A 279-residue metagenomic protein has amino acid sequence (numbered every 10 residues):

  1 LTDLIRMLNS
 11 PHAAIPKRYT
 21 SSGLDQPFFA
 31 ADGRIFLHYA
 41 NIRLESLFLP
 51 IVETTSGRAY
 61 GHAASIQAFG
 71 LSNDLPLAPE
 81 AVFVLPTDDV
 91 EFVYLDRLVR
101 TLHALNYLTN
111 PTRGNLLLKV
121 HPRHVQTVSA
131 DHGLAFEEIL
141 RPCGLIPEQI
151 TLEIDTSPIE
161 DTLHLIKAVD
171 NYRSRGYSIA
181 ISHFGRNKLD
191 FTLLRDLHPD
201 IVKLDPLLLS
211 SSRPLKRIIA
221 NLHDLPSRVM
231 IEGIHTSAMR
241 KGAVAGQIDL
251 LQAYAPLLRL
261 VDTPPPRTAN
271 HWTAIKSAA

Functional and structural regions predicted by a protein language model:
L1-H38, R43, L71, S157-P158 (+1 more regions): EAL-family c-di-GMP phosphodiesterase catalytic domain
T20-V84: Active-site core of bacterial EAL-family cyclic-dinucleotide phosphodiesterase domains
R43-E45, G61, N115-K119, Q149-E153 (+4 more regions): Structural preference for beta-strand elements that scaffold enzyme active sites
G57, H103, L118, L152 (+4 more regions): Conserved, mostly hydrophobic/aromatic
V93-D161: Catalytic core of bacterial c-di-GMP phosphodiesterases, primarily the EAL and HD-GYP domains, capturing alpha-helical
Q126-R141, D161-A168, K188-I201, A243: Distinct, well-ordered alpha-helical segments
A168-S182, I218-I231: Short beta-strand/loop segments at the ligand-binding rim of alpha/beta enzyme cores
R186-L189, T236-S237: Short acidic loop-to-helix transition motifs that present clustered carboxylates
